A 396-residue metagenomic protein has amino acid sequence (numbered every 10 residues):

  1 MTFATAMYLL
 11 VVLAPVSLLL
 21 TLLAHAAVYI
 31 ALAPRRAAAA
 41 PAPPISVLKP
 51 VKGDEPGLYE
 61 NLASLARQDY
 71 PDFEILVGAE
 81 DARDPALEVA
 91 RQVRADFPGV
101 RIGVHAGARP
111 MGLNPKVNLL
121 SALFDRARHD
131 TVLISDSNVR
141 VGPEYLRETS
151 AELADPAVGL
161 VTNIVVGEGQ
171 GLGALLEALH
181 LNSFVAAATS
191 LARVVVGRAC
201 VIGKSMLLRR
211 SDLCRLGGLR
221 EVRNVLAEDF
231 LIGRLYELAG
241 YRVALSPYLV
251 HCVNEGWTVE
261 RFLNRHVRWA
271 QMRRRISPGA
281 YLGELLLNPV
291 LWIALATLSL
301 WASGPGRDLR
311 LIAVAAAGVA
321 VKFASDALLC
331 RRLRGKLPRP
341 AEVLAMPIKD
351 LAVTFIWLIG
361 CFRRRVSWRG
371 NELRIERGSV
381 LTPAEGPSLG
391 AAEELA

Functional and structural regions predicted by a protein language model:
M1-P41, A187-L191, C330: N-terminal membrane-anchoring/stem segments of glycan-assembly enzymes
L9-L13, A26-I30, E284-R365: Membrane-embedded multi-pass helical conduit in multi-pass membrane proteins, especially envelope-biosynthetic
P43-S46, E74, L231: Cell-envelope/extracellular polymer assembly enzymes that use nucleotide-activated donors
L62-M111: Acidic donor-binding segment of Leloir-type glycosyltransferases
D84-P85, S135-E152: Acidic donor-binding/catalytic loop of UDP-sugar-dependent glycosyltransferases, especially processive GT2
D96-H129, E148-R223, L263-N264, A270 (+2 more regions): Long helical/loop segments within the catalytic core of UDP-sugar-dependent glycosyltransferases, especially the large
N224, F230-C252: Catalytic donor-sugar/metal-binding loop of nucleotide-sugar-dependent glycosyltransferases
E260-G283: Membrane interfacial helix-start motif at the N-side
